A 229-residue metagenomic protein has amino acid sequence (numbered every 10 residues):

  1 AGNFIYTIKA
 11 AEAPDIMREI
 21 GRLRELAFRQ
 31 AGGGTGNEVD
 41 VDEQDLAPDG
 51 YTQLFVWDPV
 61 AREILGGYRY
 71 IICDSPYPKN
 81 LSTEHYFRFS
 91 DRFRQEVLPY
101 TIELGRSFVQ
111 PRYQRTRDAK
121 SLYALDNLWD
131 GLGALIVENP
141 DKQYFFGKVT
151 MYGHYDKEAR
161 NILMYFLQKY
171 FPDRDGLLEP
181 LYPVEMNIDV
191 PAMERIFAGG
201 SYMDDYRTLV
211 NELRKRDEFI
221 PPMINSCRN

Functional and structural regions predicted by a protein language model:
G2-L46, G50-R69: Short amphipathic alpha-helix that is part of the acyltransferase structural core
Y70-D74: Acetyl-CoA-dependent GNAT
S75-N229: Acyl-donor binding region in acyl/amide transferases
